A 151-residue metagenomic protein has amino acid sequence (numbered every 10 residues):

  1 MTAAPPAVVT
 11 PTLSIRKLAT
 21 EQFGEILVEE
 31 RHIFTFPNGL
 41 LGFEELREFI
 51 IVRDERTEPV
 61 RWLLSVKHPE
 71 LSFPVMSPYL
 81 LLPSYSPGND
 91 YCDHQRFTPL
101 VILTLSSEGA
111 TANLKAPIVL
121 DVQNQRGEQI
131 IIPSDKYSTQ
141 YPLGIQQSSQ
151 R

Functional and structural regions predicted by a protein language model:
M1-R151: Hydrophobic N-terminal alpha-helices or hydrophobic patches in metabolic proteins across all domains of life
